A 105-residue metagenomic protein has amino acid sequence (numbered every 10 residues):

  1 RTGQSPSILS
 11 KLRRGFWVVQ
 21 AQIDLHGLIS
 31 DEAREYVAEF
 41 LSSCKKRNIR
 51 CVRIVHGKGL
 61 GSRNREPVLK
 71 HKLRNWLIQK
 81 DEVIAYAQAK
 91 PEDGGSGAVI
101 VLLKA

Functional and structural regions predicted by a protein language model:
R1-C51, K58-A105: Long, charged, low-complexity intrinsically disordered regions
